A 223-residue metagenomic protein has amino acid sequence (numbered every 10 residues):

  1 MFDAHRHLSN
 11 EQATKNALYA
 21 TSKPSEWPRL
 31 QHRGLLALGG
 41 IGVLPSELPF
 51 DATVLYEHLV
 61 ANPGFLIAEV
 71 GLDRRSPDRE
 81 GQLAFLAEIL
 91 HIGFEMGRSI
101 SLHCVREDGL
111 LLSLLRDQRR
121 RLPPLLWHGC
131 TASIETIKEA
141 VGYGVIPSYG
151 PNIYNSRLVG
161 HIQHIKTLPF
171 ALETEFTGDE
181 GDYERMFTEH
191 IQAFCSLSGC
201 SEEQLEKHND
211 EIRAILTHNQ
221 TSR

Functional and structural regions predicted by a protein language model:
M1-R223: Mid-domain alpha/beta scaffold segments of enzyme catalytic cores
